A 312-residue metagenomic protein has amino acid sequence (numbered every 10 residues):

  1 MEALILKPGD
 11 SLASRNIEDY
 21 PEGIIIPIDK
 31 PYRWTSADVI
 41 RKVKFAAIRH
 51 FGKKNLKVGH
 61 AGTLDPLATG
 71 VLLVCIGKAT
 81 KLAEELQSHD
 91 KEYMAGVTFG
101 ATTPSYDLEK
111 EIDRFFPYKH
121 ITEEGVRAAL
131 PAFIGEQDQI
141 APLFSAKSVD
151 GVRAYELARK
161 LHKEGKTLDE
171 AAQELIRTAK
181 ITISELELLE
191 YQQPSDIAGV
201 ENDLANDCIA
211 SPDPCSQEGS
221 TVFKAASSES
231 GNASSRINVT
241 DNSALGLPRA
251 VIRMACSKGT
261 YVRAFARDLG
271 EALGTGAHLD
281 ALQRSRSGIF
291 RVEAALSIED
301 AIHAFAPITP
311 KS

Functional and structural regions predicted by a protein language model:
M1-S312: Catalytic/RNA-binding core of pseudouridine synthases
